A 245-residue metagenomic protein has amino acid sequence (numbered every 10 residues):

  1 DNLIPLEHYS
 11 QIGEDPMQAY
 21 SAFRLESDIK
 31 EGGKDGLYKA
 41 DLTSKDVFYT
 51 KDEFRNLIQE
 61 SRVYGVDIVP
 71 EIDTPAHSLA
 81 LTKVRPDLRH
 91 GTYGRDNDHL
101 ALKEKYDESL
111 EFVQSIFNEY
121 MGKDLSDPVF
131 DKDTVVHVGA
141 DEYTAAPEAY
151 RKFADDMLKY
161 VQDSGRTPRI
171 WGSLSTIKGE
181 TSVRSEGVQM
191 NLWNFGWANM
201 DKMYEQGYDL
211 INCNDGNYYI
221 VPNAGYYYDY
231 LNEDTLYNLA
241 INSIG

Functional and structural regions predicted by a protein language model:
D1, S61, I68-I72, V136-V138 (+3 more regions): Hydrophobic faces of well-ordered beta-strands that scaffold small-molecule active sites in alpha/beta enzyme cores
D1-H99, E108-L110, Q114-S126, F130-T134: Feature activates predominantly on carbohydrate-active enzymes
L6-A22, L88-R95, T181-G196, D229-N238: Short, structured secondary-structure boundary patches
R55, R62, Q162, Y204-E205: Anion (oxyanion) recognition and catalysis
T74-A76, S175, N217: Conserved beta-strand edge residues that scaffold enzyme active sites
L81-Q189, W193-D201: Active-site neighborhood of glycoside hydrolase catalytic domains
S173, E180-V188, N194-G245: Flexible, acidic glycine-rich loops studded with aromatic residues
